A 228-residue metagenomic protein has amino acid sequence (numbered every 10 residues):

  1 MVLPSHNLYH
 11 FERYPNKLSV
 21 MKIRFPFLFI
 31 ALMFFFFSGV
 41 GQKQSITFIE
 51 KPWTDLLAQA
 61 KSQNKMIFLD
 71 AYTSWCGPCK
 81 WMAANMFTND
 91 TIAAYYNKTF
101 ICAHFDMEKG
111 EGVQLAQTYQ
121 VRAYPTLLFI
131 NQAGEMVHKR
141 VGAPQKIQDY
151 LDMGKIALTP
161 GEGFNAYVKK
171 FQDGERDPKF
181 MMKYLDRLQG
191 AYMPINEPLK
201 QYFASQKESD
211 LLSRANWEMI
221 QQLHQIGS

Functional and structural regions predicted by a protein language model:
M1-S45: Bacterial Sec-dependent N-terminal signal peptides
V40-A58: N-terminal "domain-start" segment that seeds a small globular fold
I46-K51, A71, N85-E111, F129: Thiol-based oxidoreductase modules, predominantly thioredoxin-like and allied folds used for disulfide exchange
A58, M66, F100-D106, P125: Serine-hydrolase catalytic core recognition
Q63-S74: Short active-site neighborhood of thiol/selenol oxidoreductases, capturing the structured segment around
C76-C79: Short cysteine clusters
R122-G163: Non-catalytic, surface beta->alpha helical segment in thiol-disulfide oxidoreductase systems
F171-S228: Oxidative protein folding and maturation machinery
